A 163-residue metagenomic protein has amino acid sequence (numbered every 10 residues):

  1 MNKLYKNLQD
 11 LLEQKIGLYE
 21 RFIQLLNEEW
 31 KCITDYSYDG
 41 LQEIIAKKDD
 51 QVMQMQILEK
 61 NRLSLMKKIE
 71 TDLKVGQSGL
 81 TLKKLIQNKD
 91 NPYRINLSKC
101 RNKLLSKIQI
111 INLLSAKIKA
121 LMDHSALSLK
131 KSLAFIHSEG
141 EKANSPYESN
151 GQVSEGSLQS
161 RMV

Functional and structural regions predicted by a protein language model:
M1-K84: Extended, charge-rich alpha-helical scaffolding segments
L80-V163: Short terminal interaction segments
